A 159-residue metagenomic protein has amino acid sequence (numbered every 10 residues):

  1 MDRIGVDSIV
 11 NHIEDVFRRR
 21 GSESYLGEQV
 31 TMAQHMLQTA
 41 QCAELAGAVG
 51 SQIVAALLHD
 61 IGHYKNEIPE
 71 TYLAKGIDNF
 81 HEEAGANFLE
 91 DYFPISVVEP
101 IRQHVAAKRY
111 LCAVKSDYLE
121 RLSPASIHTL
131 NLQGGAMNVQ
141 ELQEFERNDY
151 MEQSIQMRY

Functional and structural regions predicted by a protein language model:
M1-Y159: Metal-dependent phosphohydrolase cores
